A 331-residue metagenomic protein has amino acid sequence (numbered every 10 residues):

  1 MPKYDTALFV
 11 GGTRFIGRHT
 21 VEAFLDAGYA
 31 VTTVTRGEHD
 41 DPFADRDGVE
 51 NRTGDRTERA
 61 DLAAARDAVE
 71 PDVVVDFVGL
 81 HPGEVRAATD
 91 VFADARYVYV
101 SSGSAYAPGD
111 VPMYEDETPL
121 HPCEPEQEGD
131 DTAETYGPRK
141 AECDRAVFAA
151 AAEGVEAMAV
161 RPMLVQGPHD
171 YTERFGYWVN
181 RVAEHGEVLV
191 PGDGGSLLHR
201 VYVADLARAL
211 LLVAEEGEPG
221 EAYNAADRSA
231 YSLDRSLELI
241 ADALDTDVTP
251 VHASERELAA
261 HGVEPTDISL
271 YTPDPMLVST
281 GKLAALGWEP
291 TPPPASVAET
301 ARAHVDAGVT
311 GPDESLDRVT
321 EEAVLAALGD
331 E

Functional and structural regions predicted by a protein language model:
D5-A27: N-terminal Rossmann NAD(P)H-binding glycine-rich loop of SDR-like oxidoreductase domains
T33-E38, D55-R56: N-terminal Rossmann-fold cofactor-binding loop
F43, G48-A95, Y99: NAD(P)H-binding glycine-rich loop region in Rossmannoid oxidoreductase-like domains and their noncatalytic homologs
A87-A141, M158: Conserved Rossmann-fold NAD(P)-dependent oxidoreductase catalytic core, especially the SDR/UDP-sugar
S101, D144-H169: Conserved beta-loop-beta element that borders a ligand/cofactor-binding pocket
A105, V165, L206: Conserved sequence/active-site signature of Rossmann-fold short-chain dehydrogenase/reductase
V179-L189, S196-Y231, E238-A241, R302: Alpha-helical substrate-binding/gating segment
V213-Y271, G308-E331: Mid/C-terminal beta-alpha module of Rossmann-like enzyme folds, strongest in SDR-family dehydrogenases/epimerases
